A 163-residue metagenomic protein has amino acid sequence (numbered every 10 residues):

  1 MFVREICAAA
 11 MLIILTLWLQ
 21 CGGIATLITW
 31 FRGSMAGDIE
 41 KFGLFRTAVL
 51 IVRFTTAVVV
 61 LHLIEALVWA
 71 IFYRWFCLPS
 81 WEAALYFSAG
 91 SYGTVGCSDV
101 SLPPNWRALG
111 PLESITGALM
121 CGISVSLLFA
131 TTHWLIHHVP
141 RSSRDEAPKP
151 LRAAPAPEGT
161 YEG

Functional and structural regions predicted by a protein language model:
M1-A10: Feature marks short, highly hydrophobic, charge-poor N-terminal signal-anchor/signal peptide-like helices that anchor
A10-T16, Q20, A83-S91, V95-P140: Pore domain of cation channels
L19-A36: Membrane-water interface of transmembrane alpha-helices
S34-L44, S88-Y92, S142-P148: Juxtamembrane inter-helical linkers in multi-pass membrane proteins
F45-L63: Interfacial helix-start motif at the membrane-water boundary
V59-F87: Outer-pore turret/helix-boundary of cation channels
F129-P157: Canonical alpha-helical transmembrane segment with a positive-inside/aromatic-interface signature
